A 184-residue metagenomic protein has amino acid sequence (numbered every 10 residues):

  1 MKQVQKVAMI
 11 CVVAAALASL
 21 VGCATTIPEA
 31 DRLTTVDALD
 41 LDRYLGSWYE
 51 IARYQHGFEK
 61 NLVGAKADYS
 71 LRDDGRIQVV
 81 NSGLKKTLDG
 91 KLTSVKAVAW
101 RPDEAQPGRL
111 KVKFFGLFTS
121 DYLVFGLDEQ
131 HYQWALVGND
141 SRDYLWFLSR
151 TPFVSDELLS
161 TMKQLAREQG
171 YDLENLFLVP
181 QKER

Functional and structural regions predicted by a protein language model:
M1-Q3: N-terminal secretory signal peptides that target proteins for export/translocation
Q5, C11, L17, V21-R184: A beta-rich soluble binding module of mature secreted/lumenal proteins
